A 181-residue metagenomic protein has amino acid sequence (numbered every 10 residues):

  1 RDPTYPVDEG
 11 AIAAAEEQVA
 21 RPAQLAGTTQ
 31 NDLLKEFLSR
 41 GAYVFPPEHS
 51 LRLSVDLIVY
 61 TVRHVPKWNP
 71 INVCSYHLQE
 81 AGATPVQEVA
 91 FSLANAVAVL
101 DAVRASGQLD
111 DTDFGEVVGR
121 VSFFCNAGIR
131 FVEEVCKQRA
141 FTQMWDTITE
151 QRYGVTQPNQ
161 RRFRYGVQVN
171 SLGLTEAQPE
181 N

Functional and structural regions predicted by a protein language model:
R1-E134, R152-Q168: Catalytic alpha/beta active-site cores
E134-T142: Extended amphipathic alpha-helical segments enriched in small hydrophobics
D146, N170-N181: Flexible, glycine/threonine-enriched loop-and-boundary segments that flank and lead into catalytic domains of large
